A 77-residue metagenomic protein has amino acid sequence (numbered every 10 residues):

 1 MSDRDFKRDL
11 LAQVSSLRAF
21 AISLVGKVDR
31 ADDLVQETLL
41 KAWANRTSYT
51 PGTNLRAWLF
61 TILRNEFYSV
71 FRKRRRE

Functional and structural regions predicted by a protein language model:
M1-A19, D29-D32: A short, charge-rich alpha-helical start-of-domain segment used by transcription regulators
M1-S2, S23, T47: Short amphipathic alpha-helical segments at helix-loop
K7, V28, K73-E77: Conserved H-loop
L17, A21, A42, R46 (+1 more regions): Hydrophobic recognition helices of helix-based DNA-binding modules
R18, V28-N45: Conserved RNAP core-binding helix
D33-L40, T53-N65: Structural recognition of an alpha-helix C-terminal capping motif at a helix-to-coil junction
T50, T61-E77: Arg/Lys-rich amphipathic alpha helix in sigma70-family domain 2
